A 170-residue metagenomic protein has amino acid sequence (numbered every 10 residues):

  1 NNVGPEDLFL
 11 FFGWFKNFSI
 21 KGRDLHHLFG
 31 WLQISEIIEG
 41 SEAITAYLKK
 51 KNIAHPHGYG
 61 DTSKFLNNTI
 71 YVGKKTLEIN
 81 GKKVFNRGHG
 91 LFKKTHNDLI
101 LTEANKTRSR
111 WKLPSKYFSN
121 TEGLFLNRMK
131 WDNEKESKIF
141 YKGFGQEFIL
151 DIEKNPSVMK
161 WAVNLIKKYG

Functional and structural regions predicted by a protein language model:
N1-H26: Short N-terminal edge-element motif at the start of the domain
L8, F29-W31, T69: Conserved hydrophobic/aromatic beta-strand scaffold that supports enzyme active sites
F11-W14, S35, G73: Short His-Asn-centered micro-motif
I20-I38: Short beta-strand-centered aromatic/proline hotspots
I37-G170: Contiguous surface segments at macromolecular interaction interfaces
